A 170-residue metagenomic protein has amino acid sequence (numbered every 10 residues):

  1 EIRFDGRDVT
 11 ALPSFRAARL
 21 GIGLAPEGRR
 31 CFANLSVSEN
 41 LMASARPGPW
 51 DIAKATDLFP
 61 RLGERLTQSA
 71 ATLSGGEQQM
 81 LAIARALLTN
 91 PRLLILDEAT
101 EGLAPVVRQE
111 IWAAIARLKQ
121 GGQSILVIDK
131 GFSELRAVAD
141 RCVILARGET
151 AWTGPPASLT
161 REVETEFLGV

Functional and structural regions predicted by a protein language model:
E1-R7, L20, G48-D57, W152-G154: Conserved ABC transporter NBD signature motif
R7-R29, I52, E64-Q68, L159-E164: ABC ATPase NBD coupling module
S69-L73, E77: Conserved ABC ATPase signature
A86-L87: ABC ATPase C-loop
N90: Conserved catalytic motifs of ABC-family nucleotide-binding domains
L94-E98: Catalytic Walker B motif of ABC-type/P-loop ATPase nucleotide-binding domains
L135-A137: A short, surface-exposed alpha-helical micro-motif characterized by mixed small hydrophobic and charged/polar residues
